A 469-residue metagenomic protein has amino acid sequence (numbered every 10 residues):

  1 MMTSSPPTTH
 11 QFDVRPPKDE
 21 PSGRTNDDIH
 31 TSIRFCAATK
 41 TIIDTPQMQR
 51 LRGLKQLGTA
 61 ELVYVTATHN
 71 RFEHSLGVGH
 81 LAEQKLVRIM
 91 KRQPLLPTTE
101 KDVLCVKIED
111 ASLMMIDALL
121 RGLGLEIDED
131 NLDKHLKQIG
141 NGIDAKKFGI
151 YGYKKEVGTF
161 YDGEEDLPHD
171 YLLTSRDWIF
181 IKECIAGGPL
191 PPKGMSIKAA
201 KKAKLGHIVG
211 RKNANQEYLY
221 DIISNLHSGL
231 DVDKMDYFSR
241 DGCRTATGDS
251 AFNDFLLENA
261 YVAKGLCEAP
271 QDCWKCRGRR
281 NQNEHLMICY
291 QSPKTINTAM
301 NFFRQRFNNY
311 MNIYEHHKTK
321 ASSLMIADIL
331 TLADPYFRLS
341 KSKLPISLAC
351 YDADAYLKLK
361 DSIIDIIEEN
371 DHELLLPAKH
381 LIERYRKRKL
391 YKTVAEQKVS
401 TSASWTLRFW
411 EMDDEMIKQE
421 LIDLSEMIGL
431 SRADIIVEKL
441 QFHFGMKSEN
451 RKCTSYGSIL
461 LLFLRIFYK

Functional and structural regions predicted by a protein language model:
M2-I116, G122-E396: Sequence-structural signature of the catalytic-core scaffold of metal-dependent phosphohydrolases that act on
D361-K469: A positional "C-terminalness" feature that preferentially activates on distal terminal regions of long, nucleic
